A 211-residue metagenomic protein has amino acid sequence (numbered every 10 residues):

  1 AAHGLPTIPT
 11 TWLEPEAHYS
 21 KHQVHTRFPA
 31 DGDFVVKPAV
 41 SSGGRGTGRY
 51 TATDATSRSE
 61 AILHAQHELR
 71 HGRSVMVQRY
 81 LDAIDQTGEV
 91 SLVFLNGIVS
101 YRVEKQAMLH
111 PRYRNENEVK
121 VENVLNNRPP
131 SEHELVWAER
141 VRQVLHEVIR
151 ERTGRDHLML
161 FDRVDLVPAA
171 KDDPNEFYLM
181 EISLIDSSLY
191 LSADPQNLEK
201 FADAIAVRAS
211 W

Functional and structural regions predicted by a protein language model:
A1-G46: A conserved helix-loop-beta module that forms one wall/lid of the active-site cleft in ATP-utilizing catalytic domains
H3-P6, L69-R73, V207: Secondary-structure boundary elements
P6, G43, H71, Q86-G88 (+1 more regions): Short, basic and Ser/Thr-rich N-terminal targeting/leader segments
K21, E89, D194-P195: Conserved strand-to-helix beginnings and helix N-cap segments that scaffold or border functional pockets
G32, R45, R49-E151, V167-P168 (+1 more regions): Phosphate-binding site of ATP-dependent enzymes
P38, A52, L184: Active-site donor-binding loop signature of nucleotide-sugar glycosyltransferases
P38-A39, L81-A83, R155-H157: Short Gly/Pro-enriched turn/cap motifs at secondary-structure boundaries
I98, E132-W211: ATP-dependent carboxylate activation and anion-phosphoryl transfer catalytic cores that bind Mg-ATP to form
